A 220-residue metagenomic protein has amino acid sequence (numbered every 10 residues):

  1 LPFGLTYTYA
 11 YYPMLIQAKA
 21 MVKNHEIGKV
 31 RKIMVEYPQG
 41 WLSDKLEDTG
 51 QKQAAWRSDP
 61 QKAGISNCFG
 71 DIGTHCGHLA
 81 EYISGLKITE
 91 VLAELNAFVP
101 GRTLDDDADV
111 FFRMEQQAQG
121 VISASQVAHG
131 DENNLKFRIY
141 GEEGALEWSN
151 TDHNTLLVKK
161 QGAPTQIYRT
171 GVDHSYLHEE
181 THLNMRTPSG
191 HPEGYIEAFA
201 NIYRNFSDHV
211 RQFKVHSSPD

Functional and structural regions predicted by a protein language model:
P2-F3, Q119, V215: Short, surface-exposed connector motifs at secondary-structure boundaries
P2-G4, Y9-R102, L156: Predominantly a Rossmann-like dinucleotide-binding segment in NAD(P)-dependent oxidoreductases
T8, G70, H129, S189 (+1 more regions): A generic helix-loop boundary/linker signal
P13-M14, P38-K45, I65-T74, S125-D131 (+3 more regions): Low-complexity, flexible helical/coil segments
R57, Y82, M114, R138 (+1 more regions): C-terminal glycine/acidic-rich active-site capping loop/insertion
H75-L79, G85-V91, N96-A145, N150-N154: Glycine-rich, aromatic-lined ligand/substrate-binding cores of catalytic and carbohydrate-binding domains
